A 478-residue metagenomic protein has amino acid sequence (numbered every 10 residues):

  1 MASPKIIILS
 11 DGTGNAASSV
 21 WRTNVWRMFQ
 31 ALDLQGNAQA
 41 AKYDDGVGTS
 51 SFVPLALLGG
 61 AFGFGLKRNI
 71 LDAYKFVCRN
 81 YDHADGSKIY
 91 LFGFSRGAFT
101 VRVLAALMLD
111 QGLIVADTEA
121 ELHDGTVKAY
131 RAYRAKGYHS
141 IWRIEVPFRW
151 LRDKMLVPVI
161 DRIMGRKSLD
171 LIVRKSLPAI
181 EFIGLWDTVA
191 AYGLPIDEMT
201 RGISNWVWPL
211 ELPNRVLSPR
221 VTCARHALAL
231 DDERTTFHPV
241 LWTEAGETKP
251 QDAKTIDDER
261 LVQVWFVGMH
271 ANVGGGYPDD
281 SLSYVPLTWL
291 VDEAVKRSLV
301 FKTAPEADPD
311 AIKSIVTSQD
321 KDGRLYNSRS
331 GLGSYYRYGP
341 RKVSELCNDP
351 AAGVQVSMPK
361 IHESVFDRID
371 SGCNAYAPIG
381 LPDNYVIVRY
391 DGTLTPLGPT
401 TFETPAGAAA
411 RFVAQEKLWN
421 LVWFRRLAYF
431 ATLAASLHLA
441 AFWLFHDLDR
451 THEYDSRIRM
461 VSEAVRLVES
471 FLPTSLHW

Functional and structural regions predicted by a protein language model:
M1-W478: Active-site- or binding-pocket-proximal scaffold segments within functional domains
